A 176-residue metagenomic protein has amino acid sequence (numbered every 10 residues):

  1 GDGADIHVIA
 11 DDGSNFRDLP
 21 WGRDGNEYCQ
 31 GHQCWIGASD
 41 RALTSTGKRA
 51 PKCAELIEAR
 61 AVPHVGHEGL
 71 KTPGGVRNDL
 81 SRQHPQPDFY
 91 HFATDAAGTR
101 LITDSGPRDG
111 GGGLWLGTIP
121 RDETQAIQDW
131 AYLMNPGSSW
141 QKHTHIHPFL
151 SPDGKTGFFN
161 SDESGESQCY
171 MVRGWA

Functional and structural regions predicted by a protein language model:
G1-C53, A59-P63: Acidic, serine/threonine- and glycine-rich low-complexity intrinsically disordered segments that serve as flexible
D2, C29-G31, D88-Y90, T144-I146 (+1 more regions): Beta-rich catalytic cores
D2-V8, A50-G69, D109-G117, G165-R173: Structural motif
V8-L19, L56-L80, T118-D129: Surface-exposed loop/turn elements that mediate protein-protein interactions on large endomembrane-trafficking
P20-R23, N78-A93, E123-L150: Conserved blade-ending motifs and adjacent loop-strand segments that build the rim/top face of beta-propeller domains
H32-L43, H91-L101, P148-T156: Blade-terminus and WD-like Trp-Asp/Gly-His loop motifs, strongest in beta-propeller folds
S45-A54, H64-G66, S81-Q128: Loop/turn-rich, solvent-exposed surfaces of beta-rich toroidal or solenoidal domains
T144-A176: Blade-level signature of beta-propeller repeat domains, shared across WD40, Kelch, NHL, RCC1 and BNR/Asp-box propellers
